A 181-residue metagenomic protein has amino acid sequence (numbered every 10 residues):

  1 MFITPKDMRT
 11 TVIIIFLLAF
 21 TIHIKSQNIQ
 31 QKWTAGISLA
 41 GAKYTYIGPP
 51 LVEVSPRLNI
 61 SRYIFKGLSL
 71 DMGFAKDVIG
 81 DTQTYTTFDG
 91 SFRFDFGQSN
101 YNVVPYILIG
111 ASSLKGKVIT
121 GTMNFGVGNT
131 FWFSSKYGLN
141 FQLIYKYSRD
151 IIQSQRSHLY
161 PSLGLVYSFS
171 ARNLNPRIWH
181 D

Functional and structural regions predicted by a protein language model:
M1-K32, F169-D181: Cleavable N-terminal export/targeting peptides
S26-Y63, G164: Short glycine/proline- and aromatic-enriched beta-strand/turn motifs that initiate or cap beta-hairpins
Q31-W33, P50-P56, T82-F88, V103 (+2 more regions): Residues that define the transmembrane beta-barrel architecture of outer-membrane proteins
T34, G90-F94, S157-D181: Outer-membrane beta-barrel "beta-signal"
I37-G41, M72-K76, G90, I107-S113 (+4 more regions): Transmembrane beta-barrel strands of outer-membrane/channel proteins
G41-I47, V78-T82, Q98-N100, S113-I119 (+2 more regions): Gram-negative outer-membrane beta-barrel proteins
R62-N124, F131-S135: Gram-negative (and chloroplast) outer-membrane scaffold detector with strong preference for beta-barrel transmembrane
